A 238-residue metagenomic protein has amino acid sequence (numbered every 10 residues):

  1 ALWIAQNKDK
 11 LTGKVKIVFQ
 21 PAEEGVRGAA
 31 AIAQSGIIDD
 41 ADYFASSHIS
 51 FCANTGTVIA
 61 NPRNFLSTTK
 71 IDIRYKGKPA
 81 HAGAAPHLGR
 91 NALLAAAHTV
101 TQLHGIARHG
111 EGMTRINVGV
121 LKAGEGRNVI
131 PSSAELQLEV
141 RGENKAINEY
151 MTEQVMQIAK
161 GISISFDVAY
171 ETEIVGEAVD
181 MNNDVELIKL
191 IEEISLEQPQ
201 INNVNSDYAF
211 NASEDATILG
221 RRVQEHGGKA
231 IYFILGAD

Functional and structural regions predicted by a protein language model:
A1: DPxDG-like acidic metal-binding loop motif
I4, D9-V120, E125-V129: Histidine/acidic-residue-rich, glycine-tolerant segments that coordinate divalent metal ions
L93-D238: Metal-dependent amide/peptide-bond hydrolase catalytic core, centered on the "pita-bread" metallohydrolase fold
